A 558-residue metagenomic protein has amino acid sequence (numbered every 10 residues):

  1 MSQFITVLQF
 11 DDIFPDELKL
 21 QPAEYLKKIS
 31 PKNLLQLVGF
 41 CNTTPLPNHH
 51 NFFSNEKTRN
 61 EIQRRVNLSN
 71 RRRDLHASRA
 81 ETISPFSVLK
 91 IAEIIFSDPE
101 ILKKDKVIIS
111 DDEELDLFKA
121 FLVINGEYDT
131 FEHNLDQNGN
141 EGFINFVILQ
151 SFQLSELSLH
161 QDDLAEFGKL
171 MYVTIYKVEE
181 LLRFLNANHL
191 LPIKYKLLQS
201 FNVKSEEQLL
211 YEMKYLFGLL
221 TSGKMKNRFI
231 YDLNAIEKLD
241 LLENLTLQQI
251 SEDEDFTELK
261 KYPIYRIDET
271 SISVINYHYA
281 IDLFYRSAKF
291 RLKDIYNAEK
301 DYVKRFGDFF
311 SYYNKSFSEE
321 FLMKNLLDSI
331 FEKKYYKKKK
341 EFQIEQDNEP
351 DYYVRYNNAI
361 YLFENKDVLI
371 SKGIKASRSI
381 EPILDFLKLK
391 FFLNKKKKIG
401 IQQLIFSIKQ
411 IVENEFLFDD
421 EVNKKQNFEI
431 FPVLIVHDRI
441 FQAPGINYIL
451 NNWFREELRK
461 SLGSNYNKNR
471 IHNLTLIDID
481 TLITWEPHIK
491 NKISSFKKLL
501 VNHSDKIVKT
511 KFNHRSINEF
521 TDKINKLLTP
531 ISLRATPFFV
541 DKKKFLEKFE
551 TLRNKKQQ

Functional and structural regions predicted by a protein language model:
M1, D12-I13, D112, E269-T270 (+3 more regions): Intrinsic-disorder/low-complexity loop/linker signature
M1-F217, V436: Long amphipathic alpha-helical coiled-coil/heptad-repeat bundle
M1-I5, N357-N358, S407, T551-Q558: Polar low-complexity intrinsically disordered regions
A23, A77-A80, A92, A120 (+10 more regions): A sequence-composition feature that detects small, non-aromatic residues
N125-I330, I449-Q558: Interfaces and regulatory segments of ATP-dependent nucleotide/adenylate/phosphodiester-chemistry enzymes
Y302-N518, D522: Catalytic core segments in nucleotide and nucleic-acid processing enzymes
